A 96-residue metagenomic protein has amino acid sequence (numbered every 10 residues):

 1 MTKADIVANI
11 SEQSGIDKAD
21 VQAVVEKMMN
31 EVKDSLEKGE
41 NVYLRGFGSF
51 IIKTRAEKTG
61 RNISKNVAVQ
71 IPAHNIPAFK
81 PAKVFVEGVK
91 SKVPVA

Functional and structural regions predicted by a protein language model:
M1-A96: Strongly charged
